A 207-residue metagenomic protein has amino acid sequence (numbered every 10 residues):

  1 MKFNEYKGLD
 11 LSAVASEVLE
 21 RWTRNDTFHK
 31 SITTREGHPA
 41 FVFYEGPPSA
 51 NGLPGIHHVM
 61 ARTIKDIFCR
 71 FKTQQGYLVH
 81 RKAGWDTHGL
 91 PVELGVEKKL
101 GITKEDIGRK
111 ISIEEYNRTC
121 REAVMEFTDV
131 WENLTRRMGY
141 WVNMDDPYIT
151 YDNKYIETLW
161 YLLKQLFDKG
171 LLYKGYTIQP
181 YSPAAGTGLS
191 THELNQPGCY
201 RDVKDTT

Functional and structural regions predicted by a protein language model:
M1-T207: N-terminal, positively charged nucleic-acid-binding surface of large information/translation enzymes
